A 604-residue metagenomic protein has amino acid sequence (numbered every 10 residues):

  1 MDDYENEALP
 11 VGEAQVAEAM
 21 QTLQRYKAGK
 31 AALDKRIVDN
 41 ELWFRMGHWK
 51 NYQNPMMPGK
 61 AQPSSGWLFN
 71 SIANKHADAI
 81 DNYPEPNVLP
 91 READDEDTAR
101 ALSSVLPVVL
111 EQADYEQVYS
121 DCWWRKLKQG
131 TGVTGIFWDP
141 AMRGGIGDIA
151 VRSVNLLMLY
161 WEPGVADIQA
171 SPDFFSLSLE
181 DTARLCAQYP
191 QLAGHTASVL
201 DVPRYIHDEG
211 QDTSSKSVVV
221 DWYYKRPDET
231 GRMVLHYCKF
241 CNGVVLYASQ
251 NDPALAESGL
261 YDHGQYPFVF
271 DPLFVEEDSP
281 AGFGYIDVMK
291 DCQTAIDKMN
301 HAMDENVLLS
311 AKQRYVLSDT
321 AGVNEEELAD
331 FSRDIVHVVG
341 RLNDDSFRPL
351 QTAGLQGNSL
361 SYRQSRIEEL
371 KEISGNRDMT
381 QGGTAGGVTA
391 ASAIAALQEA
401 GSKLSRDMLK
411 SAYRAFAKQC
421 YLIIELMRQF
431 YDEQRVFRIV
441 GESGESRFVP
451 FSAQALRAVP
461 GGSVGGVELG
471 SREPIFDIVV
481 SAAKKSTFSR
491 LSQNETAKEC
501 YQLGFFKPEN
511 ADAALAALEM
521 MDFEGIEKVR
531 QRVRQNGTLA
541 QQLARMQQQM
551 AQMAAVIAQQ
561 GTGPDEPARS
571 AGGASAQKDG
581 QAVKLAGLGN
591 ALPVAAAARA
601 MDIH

Functional and structural regions predicted by a protein language model:
M1-L255, G354-N358, Y362-S365, L592-H604: Extended, helix-rich architectural segments
P84-L89, Q117-R125, I136-P140, N306-D319 (+4 more regions): Short coil/turn segments at secondary-structure boundaries
E96, R100, F283-I286, K290-D297 (+12 more regions): Conserved structured core elements
P140-A141, S392-A511: Extended amphipathic alpha-helical segments with heptad-repeat/coiled-coil character used for oligomerization, fusion
Y224-G387: Extended, charged amphipathic alpha-helical segments
D512-Q552: Long, highly charged low-complexity segments enriched in Glu/Asp and Lys/Arg with interspersed Ser/Thr
P567-A568, G573, G580-H604: C-terminal amphipathic alpha-helical interaction region
